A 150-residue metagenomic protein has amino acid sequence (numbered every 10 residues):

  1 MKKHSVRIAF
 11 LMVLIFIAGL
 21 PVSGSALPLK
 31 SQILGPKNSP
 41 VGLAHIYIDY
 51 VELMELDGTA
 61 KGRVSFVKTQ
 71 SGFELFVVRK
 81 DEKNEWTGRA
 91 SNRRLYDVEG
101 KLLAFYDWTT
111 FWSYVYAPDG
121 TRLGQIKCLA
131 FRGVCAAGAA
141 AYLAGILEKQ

Functional and structural regions predicted by a protein language model:
M1, G19-P21: Compositionally biased, low-complexity segments
M1-F10: Bacterial N-terminal signal peptides that target proteins for export
A9-G19: Bacterial N-terminal signal peptides
G24-Q150: Intrinsically disordered, low-complexity proline/glycine-rich segments
